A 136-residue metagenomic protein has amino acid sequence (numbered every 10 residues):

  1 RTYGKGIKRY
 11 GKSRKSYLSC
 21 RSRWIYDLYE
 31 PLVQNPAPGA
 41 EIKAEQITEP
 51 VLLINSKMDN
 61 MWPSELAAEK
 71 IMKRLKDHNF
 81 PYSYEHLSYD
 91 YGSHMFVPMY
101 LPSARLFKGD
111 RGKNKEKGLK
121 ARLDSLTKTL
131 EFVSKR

Functional and structural regions predicted by a protein language model:
R1-A44: Accessory cap/linker subdomain of secreted extracellular hydrolases
I25, Y29, I54, Y89-D90: Alpha/beta-hydrolase-fold catalytic nucleophile elbow
N35-G39, N55-S56, L66-R74: C-terminal/domain-terminus segments
A44, M61-S64, L119-L126: Solvent-exposed, acidic/flexible segments
I47-T48, L53-D59: Short beta-strand/loop motif that positions the catalytic acidic residue of the alpha/beta-hydrolase fold
E49, P63-D77, L101: Short alpha-helix in the alpha/beta-hydrolase fold that links the catalytic acid
M58-W62, S93-M95: Acidic catalytic loop of the alpha/beta-hydrolase fold
E69, H78-R136: C-terminal catalytic histidine-bearing segment of alpha/beta-hydrolase fold enzymes
